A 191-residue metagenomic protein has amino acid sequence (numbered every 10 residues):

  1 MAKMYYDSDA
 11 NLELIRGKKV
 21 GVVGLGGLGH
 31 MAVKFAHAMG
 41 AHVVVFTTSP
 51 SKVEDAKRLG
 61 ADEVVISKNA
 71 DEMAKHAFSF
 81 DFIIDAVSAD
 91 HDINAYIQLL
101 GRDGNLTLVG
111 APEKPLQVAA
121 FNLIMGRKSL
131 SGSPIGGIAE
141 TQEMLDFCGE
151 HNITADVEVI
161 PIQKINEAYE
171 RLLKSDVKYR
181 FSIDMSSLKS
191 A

Functional and structural regions predicted by a protein language model:
M1-K18: A short, basic/flexible loop-to-alpha-helix module at the beginning of a structural domain
K18, N105, V118-E158: Rossmann-fold dehydrogenase core element
G27-L28: Hydrophobic/small residue at the entry helix of a nucleotide-binding pocket
F35-A95: Adenosine-nucleotide cofactor-binding segment
A38, I138-A191: C-terminal hydrophobic helical "lid"/dimerization subdomain of Rossmann-like NAD(P)H-dependent oxidoreductases
T48-D55, P115-A120, E140-T141: Short, glycine/polar-rich helix-capping loops at beta-to-alpha or helix-loop-helix junctions that flank or form
L100-R102: Helix-to-beta-strand junctions that scaffold the AdoMet/dcAdoMet cofactor pocket in Class I SAM-dependent enzymes
V109-G110: Acidic carboxylate diad motif detector
